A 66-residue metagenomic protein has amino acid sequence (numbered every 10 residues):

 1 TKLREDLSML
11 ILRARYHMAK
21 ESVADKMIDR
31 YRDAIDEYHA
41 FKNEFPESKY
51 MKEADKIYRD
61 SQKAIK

Functional and structural regions predicted by a protein language model:
T1-K66: Acidic, polar-rich low-complexity tracts and alpha-helical solenoid repeat scaffolds
